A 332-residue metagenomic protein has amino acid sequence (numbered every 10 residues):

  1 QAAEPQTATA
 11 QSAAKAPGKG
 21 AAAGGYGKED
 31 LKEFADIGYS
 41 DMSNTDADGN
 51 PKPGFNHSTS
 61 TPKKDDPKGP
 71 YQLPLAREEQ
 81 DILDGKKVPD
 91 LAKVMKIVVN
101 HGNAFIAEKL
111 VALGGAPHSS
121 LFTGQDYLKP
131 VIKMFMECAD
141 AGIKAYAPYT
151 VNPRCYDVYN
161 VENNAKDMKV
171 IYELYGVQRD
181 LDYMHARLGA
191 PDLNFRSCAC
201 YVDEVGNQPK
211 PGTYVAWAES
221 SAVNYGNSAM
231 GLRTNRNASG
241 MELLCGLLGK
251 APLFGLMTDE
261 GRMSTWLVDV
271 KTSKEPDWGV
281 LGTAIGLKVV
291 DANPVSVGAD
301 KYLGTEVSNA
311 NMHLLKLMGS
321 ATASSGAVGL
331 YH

Functional and structural regions predicted by a protein language model:
G27-H332: Non-transmembrane, aqueous-exposed alpha-helical and coiled segments at domain scale
